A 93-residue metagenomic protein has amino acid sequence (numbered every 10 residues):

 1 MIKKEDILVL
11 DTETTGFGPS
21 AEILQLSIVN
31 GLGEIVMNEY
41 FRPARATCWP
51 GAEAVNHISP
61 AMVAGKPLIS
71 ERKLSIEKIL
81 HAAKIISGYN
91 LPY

Functional and structural regions predicted by a protein language model:
M1-Y93: Conserved non-catalytic scaffold segment of RNase H-like nuclease domains
